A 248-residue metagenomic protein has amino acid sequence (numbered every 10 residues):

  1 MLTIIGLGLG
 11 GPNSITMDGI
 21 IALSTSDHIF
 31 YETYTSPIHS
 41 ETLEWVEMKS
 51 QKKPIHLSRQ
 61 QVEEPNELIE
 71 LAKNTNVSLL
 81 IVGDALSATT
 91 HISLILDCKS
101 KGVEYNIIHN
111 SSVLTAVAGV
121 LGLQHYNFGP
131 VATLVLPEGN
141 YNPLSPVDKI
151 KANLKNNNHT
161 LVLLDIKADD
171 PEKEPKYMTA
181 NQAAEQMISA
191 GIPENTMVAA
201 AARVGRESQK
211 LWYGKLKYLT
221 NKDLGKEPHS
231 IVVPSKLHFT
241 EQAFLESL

Functional and structural regions predicted by a protein language model:
M1-E104, I108: Class I S-adenosyl-L-methionine
L2, A152-L248: A contiguous loop/helix-start segment that scaffolds small-molecule binding in enzyme catalytic cores
S26-I29, K49, T75, V120 (+4 more regions): Change "in soluble alpha/beta enzymes" to "in soluble alpha/beta proteins
Y31, H56, I107, N127-T133 (+3 more regions): Structural signal for conserved beta-strand scaffold positions within catalytic alpha/beta enzyme cores
Q61, S112, A132, G205 (+1 more regions): Residue-level detector of flexible, active-site-proximal loop/helix-junction positions within diverse enzyme catalytic
L68-N74, V120-Q124, Y141-D148, L211-L219: Short, surface-exposed amphipathic charged segments that create phosphate/polyanion-binding patches used for binding
G83-T160: Class I SAM-dependent methyltransferase SAM-binding "motif I" and its flanking Rossmann-like core
